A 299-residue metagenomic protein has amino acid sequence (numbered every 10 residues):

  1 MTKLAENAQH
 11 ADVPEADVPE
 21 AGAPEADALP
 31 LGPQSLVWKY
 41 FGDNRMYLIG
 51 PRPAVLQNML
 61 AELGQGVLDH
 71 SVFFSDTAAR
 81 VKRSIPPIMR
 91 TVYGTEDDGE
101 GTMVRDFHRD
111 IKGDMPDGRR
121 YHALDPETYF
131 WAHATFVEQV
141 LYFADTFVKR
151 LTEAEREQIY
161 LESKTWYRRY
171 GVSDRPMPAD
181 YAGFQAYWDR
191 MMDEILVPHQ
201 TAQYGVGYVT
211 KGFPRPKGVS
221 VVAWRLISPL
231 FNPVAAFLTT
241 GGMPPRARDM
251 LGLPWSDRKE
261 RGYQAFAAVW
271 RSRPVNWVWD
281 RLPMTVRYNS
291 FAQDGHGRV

Functional and structural regions predicted by a protein language model:
M1-V299: Mature, function-bearing regions of proteins
